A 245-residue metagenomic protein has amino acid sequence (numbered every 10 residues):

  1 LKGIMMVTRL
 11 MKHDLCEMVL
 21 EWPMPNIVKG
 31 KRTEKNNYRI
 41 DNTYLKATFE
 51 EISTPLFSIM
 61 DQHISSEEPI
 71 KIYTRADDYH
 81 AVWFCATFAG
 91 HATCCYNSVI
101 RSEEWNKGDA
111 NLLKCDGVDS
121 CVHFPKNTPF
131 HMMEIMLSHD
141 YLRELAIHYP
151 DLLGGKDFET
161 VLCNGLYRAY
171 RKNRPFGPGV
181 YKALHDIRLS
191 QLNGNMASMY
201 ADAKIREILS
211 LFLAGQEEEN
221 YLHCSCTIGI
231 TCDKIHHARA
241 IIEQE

Functional and structural regions predicted by a protein language model:
L1-H80: N-terminal low-complexity or simple alpha-helical regulatory segments that function as activation/interaction modules
V7-L10, C95, I100-I228, C232-E243: Alpha-helical bundle regulatory/interaction domains
I27, G90, A146-I147: Glycine-centered secondary-structure boundary/capping sites
E50-P55, I70, T74, A81-F84 (+1 more regions): A subset of solvent-exposed loop/turn segments in beta-rich extracellular surface proteins, enriched in glycine
H63, D78-T93, E134-H139: Short, conserved beta-strand element in jelly-roll/cupin
